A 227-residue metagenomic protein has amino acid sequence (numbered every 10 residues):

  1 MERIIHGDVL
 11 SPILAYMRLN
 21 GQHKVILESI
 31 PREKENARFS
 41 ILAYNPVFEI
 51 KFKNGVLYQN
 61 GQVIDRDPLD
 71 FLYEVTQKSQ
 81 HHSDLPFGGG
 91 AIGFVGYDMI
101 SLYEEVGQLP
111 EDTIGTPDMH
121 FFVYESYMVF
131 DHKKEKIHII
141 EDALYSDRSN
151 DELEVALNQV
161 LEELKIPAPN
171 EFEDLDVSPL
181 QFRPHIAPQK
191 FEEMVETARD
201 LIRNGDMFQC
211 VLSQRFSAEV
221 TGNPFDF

Functional and structural regions predicted by a protein language model:
M1-F227: Extended alpha-helical targeting/anchoring segments, especially N-terminal organellar/secretory targeting helices
